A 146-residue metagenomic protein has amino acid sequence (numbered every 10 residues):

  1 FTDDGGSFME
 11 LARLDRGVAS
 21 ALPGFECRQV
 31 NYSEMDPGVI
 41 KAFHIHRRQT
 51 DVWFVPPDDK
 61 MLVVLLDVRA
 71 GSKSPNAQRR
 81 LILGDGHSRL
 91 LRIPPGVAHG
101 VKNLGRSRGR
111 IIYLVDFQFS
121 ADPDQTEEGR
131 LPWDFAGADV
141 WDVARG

Functional and structural regions predicted by a protein language model:
F1-G86, L104-G146: Non-catalytic, conserved peripheral segments adjacent to functional cores
G86-R92, V97-G105: Beta-rich strand-turn-strand
